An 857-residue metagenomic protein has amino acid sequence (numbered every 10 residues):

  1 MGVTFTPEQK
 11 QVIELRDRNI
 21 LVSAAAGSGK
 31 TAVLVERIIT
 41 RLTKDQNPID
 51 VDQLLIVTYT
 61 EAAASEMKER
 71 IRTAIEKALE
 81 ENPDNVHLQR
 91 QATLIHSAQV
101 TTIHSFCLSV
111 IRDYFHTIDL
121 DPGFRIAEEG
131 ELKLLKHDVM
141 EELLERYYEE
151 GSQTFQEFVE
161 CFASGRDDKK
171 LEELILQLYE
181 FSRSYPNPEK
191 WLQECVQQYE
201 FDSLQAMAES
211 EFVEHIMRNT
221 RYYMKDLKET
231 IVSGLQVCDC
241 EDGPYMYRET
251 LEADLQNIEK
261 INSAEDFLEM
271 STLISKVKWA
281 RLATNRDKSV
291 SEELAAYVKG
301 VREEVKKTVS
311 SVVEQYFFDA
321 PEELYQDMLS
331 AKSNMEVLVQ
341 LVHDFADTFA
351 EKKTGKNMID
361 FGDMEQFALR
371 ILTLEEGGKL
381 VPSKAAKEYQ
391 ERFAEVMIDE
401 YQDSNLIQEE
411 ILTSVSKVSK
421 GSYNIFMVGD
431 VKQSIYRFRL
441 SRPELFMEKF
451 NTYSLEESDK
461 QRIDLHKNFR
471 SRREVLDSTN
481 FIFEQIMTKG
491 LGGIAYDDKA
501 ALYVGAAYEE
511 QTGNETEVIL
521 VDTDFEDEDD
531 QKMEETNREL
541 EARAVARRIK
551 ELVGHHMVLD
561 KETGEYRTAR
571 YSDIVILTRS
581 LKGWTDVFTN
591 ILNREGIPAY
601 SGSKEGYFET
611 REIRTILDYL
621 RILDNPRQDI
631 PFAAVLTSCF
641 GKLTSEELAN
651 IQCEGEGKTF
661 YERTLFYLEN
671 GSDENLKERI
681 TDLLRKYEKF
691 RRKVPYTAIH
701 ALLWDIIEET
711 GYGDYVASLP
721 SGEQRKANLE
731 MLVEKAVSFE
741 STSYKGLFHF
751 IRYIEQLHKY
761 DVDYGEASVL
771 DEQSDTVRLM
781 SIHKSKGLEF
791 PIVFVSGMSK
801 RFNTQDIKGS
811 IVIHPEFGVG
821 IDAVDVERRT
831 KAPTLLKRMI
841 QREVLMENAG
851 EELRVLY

Functional and structural regions predicted by a protein language model:
M1-E69, E128-G130, D138, Q153-E157 (+14 more regions): Conserved motor-region signature of P-loop NTPase helicases/translocases
T4, D17-N19, V51, L55-A62 (+5 more regions): Conserved ATP-dependent motor core of P-loop NTPases, especially the RecA-like helicase ATPase domain
L34, S109-F115, Y316-A320, V339-H343 (+5 more regions): Active-site-adjacent bridging/hinge elements
A98-L108, E160-S184, L338-D344, I359-L372 (+4 more regions): Core structural elements
S105-L120, F367-E391, I407-I411: Conserved RecA-like ASCE ATPase "motif II neighborhood" in helicase/translocase motors
W279-K387: Conserved helicase NTPase catalytic core signature
F640-K642, S774-T776, R829-Y857: C-terminal accessory regions
Q805-V844: Conserved catalytic motifs of ABC-family nucleotide-binding domains
